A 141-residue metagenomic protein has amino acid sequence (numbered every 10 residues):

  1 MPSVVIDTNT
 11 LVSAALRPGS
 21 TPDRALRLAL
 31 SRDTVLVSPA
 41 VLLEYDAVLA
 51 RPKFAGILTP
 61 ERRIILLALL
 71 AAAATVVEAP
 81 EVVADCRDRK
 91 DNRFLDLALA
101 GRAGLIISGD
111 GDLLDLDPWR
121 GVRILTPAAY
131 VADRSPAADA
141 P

Functional and structural regions predicted by a protein language model:
M1-V37: Short, well-structured N-terminal submotif of metal-dependent ribonuclease cores
D7-T8, S38, G109-D110, T126: A secondary-structure boundary/capping signal
A14-A15, V48, I57, L116 (+1 more regions): Residues that scaffold the ATP/ADP-binding catalytic core of kinase and kinase-like folds
T21-P22, R63, K90-D91: Amphipathic coiled-coil/heptad-repeat helices and related helical stalk/stem segments that mediate oligomerization
L26-V82: PIN-domain endoribonuclease scaffold, especially VapC-family toxins
R27, L97, L116: Hydrophobic/aromatic ligand-binding patch that stacks against planar heteroaromatic rings of cofactors or nucleotides
A72-L105: Active-site neighborhoods of divalent-metal-dependent phosphate/nucleic-acid chemistry enzymes
D88, G101, L105, G111-P141: Acidic, PIN/NYN-like endoribonuclease modules and their adjacent C-terminal/linker elements
